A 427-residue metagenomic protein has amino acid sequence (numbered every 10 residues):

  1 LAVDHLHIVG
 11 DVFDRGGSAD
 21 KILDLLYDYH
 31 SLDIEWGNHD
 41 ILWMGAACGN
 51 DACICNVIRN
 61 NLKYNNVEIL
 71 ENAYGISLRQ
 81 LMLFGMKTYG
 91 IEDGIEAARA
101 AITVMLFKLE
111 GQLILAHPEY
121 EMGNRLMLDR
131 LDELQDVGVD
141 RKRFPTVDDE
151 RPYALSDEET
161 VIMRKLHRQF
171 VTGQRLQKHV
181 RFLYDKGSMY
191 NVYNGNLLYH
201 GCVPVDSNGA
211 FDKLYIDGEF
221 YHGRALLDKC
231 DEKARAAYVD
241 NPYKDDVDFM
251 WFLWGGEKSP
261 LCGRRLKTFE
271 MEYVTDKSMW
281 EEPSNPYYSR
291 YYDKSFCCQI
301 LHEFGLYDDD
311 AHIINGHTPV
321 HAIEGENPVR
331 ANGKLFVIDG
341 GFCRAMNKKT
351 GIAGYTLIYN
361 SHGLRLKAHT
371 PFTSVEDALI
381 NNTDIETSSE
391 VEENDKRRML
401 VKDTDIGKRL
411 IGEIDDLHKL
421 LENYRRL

Functional and structural regions predicted by a protein language model:
L1-L427: Feature recognizes metal-dependent phosphohydrolase scaffolds
